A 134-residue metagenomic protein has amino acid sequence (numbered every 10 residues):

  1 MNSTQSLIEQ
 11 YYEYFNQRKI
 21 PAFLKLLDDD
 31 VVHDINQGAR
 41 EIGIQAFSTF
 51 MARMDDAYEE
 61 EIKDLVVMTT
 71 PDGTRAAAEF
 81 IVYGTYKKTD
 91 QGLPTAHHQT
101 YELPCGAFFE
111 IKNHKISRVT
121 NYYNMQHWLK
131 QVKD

Functional and structural regions predicted by a protein language model:
M1-D134: C-terminal and inter-domain tail/linker signature
